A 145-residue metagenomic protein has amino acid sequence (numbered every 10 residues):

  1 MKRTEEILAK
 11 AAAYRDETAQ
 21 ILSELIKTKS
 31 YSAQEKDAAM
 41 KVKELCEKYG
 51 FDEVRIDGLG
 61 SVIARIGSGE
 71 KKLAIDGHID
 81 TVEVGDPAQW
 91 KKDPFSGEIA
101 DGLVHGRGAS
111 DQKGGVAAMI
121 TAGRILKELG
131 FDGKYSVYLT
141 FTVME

Functional and structural regions predicted by a protein language model:
K2-A109, E128-K134: Acidic/His- and Gly-rich active-site-bordering loop/insert found across diverse amide/peptide-bond hydrolases
Q112-E145: Acidic/histidine-rich catalytic neighborhood of metal-dependent amide-processing enzymes
